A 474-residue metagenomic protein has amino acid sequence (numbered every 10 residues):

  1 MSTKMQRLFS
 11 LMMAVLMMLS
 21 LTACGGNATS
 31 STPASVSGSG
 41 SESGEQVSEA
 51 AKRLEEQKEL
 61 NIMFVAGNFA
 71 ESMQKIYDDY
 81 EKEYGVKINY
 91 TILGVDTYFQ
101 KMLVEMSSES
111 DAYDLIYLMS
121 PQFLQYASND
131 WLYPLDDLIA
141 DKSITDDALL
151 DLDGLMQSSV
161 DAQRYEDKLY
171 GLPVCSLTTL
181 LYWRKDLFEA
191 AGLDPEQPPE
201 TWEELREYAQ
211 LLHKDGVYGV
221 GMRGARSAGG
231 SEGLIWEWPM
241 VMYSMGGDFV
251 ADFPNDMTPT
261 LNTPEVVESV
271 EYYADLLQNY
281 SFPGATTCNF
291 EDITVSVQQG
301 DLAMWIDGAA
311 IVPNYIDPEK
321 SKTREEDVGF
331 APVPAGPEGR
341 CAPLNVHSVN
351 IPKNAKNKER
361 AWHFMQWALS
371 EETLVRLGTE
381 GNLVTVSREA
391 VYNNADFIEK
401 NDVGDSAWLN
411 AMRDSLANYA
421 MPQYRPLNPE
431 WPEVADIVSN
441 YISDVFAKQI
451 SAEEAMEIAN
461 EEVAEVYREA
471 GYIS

Functional and structural regions predicted by a protein language model:
M1-L60, K82, D141, E457 (+1 more regions): Short, low-complexity disordered leader/linker segments with a strong preference for bacterial N-terminal type II
E42-E56, S120-L180, R206, L234-E237 (+5 more regions): Hinge/lid segment of periplasmic solute-binding proteins
K52-R53, D136-L155, P198, S227-A228 (+7 more regions): Short, solvent-exposed loop/beta-turn-alpha elements that line the ligand-binding surface or hinge of extracytoplasmic
D79, A140, T294, A310-E319 (+2 more regions): Mature extracytoplasmic/periplasmic domains
D79-L155, A190-G192, Q197, S296 (+2 more regions): Extracytoplasmic "Venus flytrap"/periplasmic binding protein-like
D161-V174, T179, E189, E203-T258 (+2 more regions): Extracytoplasmic/periplasmic solute-binding protein
R164, N255, G404-E462: C-terminal capping/gating helix-and-loop segments adjacent to ligand/active sites or protein-protein/ligand interfaces
R206-L212, F253-T286, G329, V333: Glycine-centered hinge/linker elements that transmit conformational signals in sensory and ligand-binding systems
